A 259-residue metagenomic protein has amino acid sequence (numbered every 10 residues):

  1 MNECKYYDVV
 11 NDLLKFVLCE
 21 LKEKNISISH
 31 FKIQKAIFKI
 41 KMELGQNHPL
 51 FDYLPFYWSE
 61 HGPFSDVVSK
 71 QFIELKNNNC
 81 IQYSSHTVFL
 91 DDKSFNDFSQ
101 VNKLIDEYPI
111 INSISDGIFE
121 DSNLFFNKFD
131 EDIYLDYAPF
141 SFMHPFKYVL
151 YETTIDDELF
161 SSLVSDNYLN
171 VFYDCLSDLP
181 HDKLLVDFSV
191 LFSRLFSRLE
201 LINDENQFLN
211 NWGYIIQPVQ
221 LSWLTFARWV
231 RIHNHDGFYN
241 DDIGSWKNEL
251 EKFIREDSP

Functional and structural regions predicted by a protein language model:
M1-P259: Domain-edge interaction signal
